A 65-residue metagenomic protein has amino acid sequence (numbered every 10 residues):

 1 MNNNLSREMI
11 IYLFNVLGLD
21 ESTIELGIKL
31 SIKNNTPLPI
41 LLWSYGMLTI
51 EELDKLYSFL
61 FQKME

Functional and structural regions predicted by a protein language model:
M1-E65: Non-catalytic accessory regions
